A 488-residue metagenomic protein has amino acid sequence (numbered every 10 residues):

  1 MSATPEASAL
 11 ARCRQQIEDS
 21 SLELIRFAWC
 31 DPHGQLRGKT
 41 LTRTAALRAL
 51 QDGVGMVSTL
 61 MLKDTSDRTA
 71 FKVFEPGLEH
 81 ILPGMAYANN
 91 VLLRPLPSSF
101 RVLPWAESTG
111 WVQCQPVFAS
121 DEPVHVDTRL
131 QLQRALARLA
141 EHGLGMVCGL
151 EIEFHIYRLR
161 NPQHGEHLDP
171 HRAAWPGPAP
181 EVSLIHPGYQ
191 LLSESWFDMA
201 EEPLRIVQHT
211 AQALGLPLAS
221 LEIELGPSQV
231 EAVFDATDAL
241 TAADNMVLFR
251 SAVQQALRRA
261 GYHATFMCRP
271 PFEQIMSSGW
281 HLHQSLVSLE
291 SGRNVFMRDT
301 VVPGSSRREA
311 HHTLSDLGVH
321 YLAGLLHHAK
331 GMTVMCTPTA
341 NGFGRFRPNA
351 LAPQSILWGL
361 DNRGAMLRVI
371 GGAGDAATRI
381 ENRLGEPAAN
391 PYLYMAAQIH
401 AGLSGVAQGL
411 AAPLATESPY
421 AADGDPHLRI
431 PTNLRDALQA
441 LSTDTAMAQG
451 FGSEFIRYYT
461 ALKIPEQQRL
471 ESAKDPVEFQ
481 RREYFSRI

Functional and structural regions predicted by a protein language model:
M1-L218, A242, P426-I488: ATP/Mg2+-dependent ligation/transfer catalytic cores
A3, A7-A11, Q255, Y262-A264 (+1 more regions): Catalytic-core signal marking the mid-to-C-terminal active-site face
C30-P32, E151-I152, L159, I223 (+4 more regions): An acidic- and aromatic-residue-enriched active-site/binding cleft used to recognize and process polar
S108-P116, H186, P227-D235, G279-H283 (+1 more regions): Glycine-rich, often proline-containing surface loops adjacent to acidic residues and nearby aromatics that form
A137-V147, H209-P217, T241-A242, F249-T265 (+2 more regions): Secondary-structure boundary elements
V147-H155, A174-E194, L214-V233, A264-H281 (+1 more regions): Core alpha/beta catalytic barrel or barrel-like domain that forms the active/cofactor pocket in diverse metabolic
E166-E181, W280-E290, I356-W358, A365-G371: Short beta-strand elements
A236-V247, F272: Active-site neighborhood of thiol-dependent amide/isopeptide-bond enzymes
